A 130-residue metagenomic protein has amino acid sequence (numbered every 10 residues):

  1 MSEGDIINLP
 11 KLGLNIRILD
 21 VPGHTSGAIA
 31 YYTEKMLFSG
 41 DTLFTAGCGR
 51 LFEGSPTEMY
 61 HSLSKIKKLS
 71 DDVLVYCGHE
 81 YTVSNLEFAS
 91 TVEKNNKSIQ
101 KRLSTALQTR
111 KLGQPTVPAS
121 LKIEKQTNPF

Functional and structural regions predicted by a protein language model:
M1-E93: Catalytic core of the metallo-beta-lactamase
S64-L74, V83-F130: Accessory terminal helices/loops
